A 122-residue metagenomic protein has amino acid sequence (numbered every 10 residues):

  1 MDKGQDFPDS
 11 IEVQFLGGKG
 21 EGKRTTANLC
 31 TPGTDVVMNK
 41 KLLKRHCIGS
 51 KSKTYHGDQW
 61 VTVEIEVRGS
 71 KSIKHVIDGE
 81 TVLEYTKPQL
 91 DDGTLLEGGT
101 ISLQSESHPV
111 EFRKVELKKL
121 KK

Functional and structural regions predicted by a protein language model:
M1-K122: Carbohydrate-interacting regions of secretory-pathway proteins
